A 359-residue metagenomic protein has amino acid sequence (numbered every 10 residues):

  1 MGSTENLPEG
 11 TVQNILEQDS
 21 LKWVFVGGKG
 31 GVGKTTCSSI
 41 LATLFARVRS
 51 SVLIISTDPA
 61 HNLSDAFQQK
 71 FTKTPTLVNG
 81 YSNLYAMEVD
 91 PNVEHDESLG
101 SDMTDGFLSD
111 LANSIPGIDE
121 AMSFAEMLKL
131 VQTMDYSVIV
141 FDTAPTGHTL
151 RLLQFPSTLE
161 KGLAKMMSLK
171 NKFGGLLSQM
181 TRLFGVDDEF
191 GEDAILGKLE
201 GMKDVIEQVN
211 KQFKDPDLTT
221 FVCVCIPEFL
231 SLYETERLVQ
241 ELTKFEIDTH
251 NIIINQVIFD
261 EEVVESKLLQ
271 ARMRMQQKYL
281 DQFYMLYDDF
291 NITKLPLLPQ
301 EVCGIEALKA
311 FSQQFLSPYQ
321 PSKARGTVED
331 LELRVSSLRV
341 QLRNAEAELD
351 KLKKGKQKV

Functional and structural regions predicted by a protein language model:
M1-E17, Q208-V359: C-terminal lobe/tail of nucleotide-utilizing enzymes
G2-V24, V32, C37, L41-E207: Nucleotide-state-sensitive switch-loop elements of NTP-binding domains
K29: P-loop (Walker A) phosphate-binding loop of NTP-binding proteins
